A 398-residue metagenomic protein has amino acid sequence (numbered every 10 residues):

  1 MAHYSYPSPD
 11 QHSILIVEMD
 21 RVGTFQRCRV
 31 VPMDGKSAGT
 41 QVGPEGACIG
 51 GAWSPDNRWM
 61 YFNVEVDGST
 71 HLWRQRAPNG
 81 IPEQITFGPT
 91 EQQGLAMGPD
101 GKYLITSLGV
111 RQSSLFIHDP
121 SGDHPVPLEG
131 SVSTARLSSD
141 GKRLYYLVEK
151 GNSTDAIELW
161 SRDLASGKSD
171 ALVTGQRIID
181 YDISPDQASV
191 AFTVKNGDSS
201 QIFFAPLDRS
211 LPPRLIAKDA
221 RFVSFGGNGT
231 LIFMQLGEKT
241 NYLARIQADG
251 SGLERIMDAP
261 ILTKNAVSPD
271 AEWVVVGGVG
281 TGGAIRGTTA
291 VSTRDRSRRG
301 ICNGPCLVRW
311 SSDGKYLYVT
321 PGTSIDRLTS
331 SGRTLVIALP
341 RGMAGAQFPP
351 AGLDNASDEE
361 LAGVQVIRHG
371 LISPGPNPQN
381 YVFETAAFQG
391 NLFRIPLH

Functional and structural regions predicted by a protein language model:
M1-H398: Sequence signature of WD/YWTD-type beta-propeller architectures
